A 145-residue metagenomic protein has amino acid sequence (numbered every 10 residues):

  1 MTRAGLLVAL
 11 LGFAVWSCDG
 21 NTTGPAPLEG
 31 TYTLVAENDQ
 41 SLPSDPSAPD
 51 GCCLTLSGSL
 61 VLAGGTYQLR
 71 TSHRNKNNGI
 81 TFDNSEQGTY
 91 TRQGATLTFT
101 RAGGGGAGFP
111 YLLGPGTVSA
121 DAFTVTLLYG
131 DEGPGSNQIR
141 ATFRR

Functional and structural regions predicted by a protein language model:
M1-L6: Bacterial N-terminal signal peptides that target proteins for export
L10-L11: Short, linear, compositionally biased motifs with a strong N-terminal bias
A14-S17: C-terminal motif of bacterial Sec signal peptides marking the signal peptidase cleavage site
D19-Q87, T91-R145: Lipid interaction determinants
